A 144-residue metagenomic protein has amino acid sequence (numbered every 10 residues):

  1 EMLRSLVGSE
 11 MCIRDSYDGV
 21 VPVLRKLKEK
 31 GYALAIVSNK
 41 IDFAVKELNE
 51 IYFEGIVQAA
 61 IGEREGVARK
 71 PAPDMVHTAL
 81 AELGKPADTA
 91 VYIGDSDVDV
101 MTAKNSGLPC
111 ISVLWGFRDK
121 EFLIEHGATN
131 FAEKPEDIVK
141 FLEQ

Functional and structural regions predicted by a protein language model:
E1-G8, C12-I13: Single conserved hydrophobic/aromatic residue that forms the stacking wall/gate of nucleotide- or nucleobase-binding
S9, D18-K30: A metal-dependent, Asp-based hydrolase signature
S16-Y17, R69: A conditional alpha-helix N-cap/helix-loop micro-motif detector
K28, Y32, I41-Q144: Asp-based, Mg2+/Mn2+-dependent phosphohydrolase catalytic module
